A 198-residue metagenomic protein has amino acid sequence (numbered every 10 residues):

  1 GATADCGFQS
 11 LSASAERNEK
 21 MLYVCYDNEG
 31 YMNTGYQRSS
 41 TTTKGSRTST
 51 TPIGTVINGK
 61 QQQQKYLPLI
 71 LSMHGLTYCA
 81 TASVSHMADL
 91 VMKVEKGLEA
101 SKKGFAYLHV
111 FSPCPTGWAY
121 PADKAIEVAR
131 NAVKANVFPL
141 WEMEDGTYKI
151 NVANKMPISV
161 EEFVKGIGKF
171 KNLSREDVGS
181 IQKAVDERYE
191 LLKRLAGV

Functional and structural regions predicted by a protein language model:
G1-N33, S85, D89-G97: Thiamine diphosphate
C6-S10, N33-R38, W118-D123: Short acidic, glycine/serine/threonine-rich loops at helix termini
S14, I70-L71, L108: Buried hydrophobic positions in well-ordered alpha/beta secondary-structure cores of metabolic enzymes
S14, S39-T43, K124-E127: Short, hinge-like loop/turn segments at secondary-structure boundaries
R17, H74-T77, G97-K103, C114 (+1 more regions): Change "in soluble alpha/beta enzymes" to "in soluble alpha/beta proteins
C25, C79-A82, Y107-F111: Short, conserved beta-strand edge motifs with alternating hydrophobic and charged residues
S39-A100: Conserved thiamine diphosphate
K102, S112-V198: Flexible, low-complexity linker and terminal segments
